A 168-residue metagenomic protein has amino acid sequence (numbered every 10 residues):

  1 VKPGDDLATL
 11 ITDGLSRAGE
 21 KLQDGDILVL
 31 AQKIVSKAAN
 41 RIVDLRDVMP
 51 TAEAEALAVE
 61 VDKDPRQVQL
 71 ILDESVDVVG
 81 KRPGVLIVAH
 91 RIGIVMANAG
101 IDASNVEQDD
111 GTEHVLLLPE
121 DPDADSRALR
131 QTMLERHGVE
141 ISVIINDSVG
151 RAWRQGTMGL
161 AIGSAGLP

Functional and structural regions predicted by a protein language model:
V1-P168: N-terminal and secondary-structure boundary signal
